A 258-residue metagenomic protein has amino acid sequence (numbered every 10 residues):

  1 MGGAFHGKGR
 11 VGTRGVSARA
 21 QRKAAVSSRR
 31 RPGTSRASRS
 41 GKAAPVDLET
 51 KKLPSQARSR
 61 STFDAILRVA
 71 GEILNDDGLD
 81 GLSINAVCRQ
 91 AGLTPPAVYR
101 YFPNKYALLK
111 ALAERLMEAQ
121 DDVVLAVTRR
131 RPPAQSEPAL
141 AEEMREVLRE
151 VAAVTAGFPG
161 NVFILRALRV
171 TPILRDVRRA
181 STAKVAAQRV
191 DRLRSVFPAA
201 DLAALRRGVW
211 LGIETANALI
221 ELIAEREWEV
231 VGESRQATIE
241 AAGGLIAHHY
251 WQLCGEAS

Functional and structural regions predicted by a protein language model:
M1-S61, P132, C254-S258: N-terminal intrinsically disordered/low-complexity leader segments
A65, V69, I73-A107, A111: Helix-turn-helix
I66-L74, L116, Q120, V151: Short hydrophobic clusters on alpha-helical segments that form packing/core surfaces in small helical domains
L74, L109-L116, S181, V185: Alpha-helical DNA-contacting segments of helix-turn-helix folds
A111, L125-A156: Hydrophobic alpha-helical connector segments
V124-Q135, P159-R169, V196, I223-E227 (+1 more regions): Secondary-structure edge/capping motif, primarily at the C-terminal ends of alpha-helices and the immediately following
A134-E143, A156-A187: Short secondary-structure transition hinges
R175, R179, S195-G243, L253-S258: Hydrophobic/aromatic-rich alpha-helical bundle segments in the mid-to-C-terminal region
